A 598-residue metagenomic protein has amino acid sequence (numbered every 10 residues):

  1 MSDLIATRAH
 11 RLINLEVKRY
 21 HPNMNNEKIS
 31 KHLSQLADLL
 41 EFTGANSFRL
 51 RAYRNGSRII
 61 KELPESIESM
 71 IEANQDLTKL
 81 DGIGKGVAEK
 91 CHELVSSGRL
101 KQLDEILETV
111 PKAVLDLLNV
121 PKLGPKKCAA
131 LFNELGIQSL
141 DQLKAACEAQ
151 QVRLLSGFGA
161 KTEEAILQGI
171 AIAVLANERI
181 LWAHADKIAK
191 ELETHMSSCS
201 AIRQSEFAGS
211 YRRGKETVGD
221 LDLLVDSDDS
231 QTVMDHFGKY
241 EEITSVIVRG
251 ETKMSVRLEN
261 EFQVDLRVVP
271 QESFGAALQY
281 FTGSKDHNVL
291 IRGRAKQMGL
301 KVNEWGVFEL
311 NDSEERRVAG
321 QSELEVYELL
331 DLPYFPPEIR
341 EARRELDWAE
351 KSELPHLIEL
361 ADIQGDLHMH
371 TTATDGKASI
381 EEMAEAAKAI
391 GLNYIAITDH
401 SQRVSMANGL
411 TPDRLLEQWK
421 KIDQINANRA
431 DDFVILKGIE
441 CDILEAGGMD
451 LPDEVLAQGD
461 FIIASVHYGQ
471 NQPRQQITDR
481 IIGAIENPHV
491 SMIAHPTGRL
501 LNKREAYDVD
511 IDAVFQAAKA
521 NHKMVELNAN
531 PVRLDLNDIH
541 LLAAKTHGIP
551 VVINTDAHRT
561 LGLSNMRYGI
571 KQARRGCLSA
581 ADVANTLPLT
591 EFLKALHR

Functional and structural regions predicted by a protein language model:
A6-A9: Ala/Thr-enriched low-complexity intrinsically disordered regions
H21-N23, G214-T371, S379-I397, Q402-F433 (+1 more regions): Charged catalytic cores and adjacent phosphate/nucleic-acid-binding surfaces used for phosphate/nucleic-acid chemistry
M24-A45: Charged, compositionally biased N-terminal leader segments and the immediate start of the first structured element
S47-M254, E261-F262, L266, G275-A276 (+4 more regions): Accessory alpha-helical DNA-binding modules that contact the DNA backbone or grooves
F207, G365-M369, E440: Two-metal-ion RNase H-like nuclease active-site motif
